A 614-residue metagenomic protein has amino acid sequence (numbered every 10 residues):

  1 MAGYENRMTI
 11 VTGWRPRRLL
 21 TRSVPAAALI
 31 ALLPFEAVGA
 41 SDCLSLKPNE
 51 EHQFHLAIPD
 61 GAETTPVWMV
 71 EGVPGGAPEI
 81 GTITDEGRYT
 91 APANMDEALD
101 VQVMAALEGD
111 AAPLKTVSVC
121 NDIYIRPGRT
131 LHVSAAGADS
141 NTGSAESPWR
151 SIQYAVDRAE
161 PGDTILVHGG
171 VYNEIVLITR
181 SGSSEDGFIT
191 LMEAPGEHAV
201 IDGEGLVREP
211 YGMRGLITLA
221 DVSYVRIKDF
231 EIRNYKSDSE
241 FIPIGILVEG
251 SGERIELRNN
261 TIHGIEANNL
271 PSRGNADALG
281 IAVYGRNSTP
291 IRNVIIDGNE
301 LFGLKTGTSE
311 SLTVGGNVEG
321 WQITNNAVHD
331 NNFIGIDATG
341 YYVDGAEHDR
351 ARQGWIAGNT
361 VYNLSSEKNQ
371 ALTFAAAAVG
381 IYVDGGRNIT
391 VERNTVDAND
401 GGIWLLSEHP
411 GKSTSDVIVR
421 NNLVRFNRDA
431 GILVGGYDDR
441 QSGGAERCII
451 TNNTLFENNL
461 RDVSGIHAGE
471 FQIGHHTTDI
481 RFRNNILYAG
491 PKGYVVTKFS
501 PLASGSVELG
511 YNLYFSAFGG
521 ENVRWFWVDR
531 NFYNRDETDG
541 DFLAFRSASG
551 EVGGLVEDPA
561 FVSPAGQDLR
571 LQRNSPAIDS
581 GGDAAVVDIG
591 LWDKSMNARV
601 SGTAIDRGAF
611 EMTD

Functional and structural regions predicted by a protein language model:
A37-A40, C120-Y154, G169-V171, P195-E197 (+1 more regions): Right-handed parallel beta-helix/beta-solenoid
V70-R88: Low-complexity "stalk/linker" and mucin-like segments enriched in Ser/Thr/Pro/Ala/Gly
D85-E97: Extracellular/luminal low-complexity segments enriched in Ser/Thr/Pro
A135-L177, F545, S575, V600 (+1 more regions): Acidic Gly/Asp/Thr-rich repetitive segments characteristic of extracellular carbohydrate-active and adhesion proteins
Q153, D157-P161, N173-T190, A199-K228 (+2 more regions): Extracellular beta-strand-rich solenoid/capping regions of secreted or surface-exposed proteins that bind or remodel
D163, T190, N458, G474-N484 (+1 more regions): Acidic, glycine- and Ser/Thr-rich low-complexity intrinsically disordered tracts in extracellular/secreted proteins
E174-L177, G203-L206, P210-G215, K236-G245 (+13 more regions): Short glycine/acidic-rich loop motifs that flank beta-strands on beta-rich extracellular proteins
F188, A194-H198, S223-N234, E253-N268 (+12 more regions): Right-handed parallel beta-helix
